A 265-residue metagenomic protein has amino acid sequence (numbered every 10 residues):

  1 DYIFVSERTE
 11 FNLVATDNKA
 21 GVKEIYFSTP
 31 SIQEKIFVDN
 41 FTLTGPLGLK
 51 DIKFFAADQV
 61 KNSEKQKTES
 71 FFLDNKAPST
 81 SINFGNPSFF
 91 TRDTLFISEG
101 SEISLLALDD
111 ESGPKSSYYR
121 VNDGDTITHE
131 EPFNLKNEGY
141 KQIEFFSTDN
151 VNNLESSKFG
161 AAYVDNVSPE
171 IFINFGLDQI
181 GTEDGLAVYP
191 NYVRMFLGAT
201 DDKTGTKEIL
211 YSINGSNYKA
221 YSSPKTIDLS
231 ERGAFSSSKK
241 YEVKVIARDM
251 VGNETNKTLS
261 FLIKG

Functional and structural regions predicted by a protein language model:
D1-G265: Low-complexity, disordered linker/stalk regions enriched in Pro/Thr/Ser/Gly
